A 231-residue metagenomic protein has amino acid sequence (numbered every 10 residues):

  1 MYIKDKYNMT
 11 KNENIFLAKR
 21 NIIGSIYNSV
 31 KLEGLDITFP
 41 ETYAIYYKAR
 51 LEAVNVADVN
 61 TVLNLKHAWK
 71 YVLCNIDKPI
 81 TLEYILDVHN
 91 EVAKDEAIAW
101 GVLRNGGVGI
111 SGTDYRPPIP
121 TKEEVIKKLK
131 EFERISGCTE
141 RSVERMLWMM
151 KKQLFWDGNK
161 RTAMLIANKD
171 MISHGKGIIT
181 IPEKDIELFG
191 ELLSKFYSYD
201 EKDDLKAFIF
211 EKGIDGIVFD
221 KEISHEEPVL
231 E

Functional and structural regions predicted by a protein language model:
M1-E231: FIC/Doc superfamily catalytic core
